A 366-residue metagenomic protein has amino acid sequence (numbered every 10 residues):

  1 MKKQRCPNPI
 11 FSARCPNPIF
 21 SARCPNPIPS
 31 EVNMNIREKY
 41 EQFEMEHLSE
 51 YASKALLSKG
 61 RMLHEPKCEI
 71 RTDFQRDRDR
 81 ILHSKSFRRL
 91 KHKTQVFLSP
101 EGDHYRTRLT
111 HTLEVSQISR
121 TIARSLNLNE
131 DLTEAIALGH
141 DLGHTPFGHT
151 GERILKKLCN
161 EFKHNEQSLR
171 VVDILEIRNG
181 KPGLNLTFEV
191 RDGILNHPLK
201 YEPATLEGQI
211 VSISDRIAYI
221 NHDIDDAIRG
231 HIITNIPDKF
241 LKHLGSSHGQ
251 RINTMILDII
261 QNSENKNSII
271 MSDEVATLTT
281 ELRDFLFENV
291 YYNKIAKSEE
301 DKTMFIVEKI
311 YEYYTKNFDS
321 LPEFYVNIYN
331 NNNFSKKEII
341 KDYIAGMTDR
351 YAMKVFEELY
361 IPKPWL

Functional and structural regions predicted by a protein language model:
N8-I10, N17-I19, N26-I28: Asparagine/serine/threonine-enriched low-complexity, disordered tracts, especially those forming N-linked glycosylation
N33-T112, S116-I122, N129-E130, F162-L366: Histidine-centered, transition-metal-coordinating active-site segments
K93, H144-G151: Short, conserved acidic/polar surface loops in the N-terminal third of protein domains
H111, R124, D131-G143: Active-site-proximal cofactor/substrate-binding loop regions of enzyme domains
D131-A135, G148-E161, R229-I233: Post-HEXXH active-site segment of zinc metalloproteases
G143-H144, A218: Short active-site segment of divalent metal-dependent hydrolases/proteases that encodes the spacing between
